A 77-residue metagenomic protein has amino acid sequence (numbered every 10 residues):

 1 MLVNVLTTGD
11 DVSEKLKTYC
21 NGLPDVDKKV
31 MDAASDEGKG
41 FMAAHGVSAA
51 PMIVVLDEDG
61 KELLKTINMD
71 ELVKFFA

Functional and structural regions predicted by a protein language model:
M1-P24: Local sequence-structure signature of Cys/Sec-based thiol-disulfide redox active-site neighborhoods
N4-T8, D25-G38: Thiol-based oxidoreductase modules, predominantly thioredoxin-like and allied folds used for disulfide exchange
D11-V12, E37, E62, L72: Flexible, glycine-rich phosphate/dinucleotide-binding loops and adjacent beta-alpha linkers at cofactor/substrate
E14-T18, G40, I67: Generic recognition of short, well-ordered alpha-helical segments
G38-H45: N-terminal beta-loop-helix "entrance" segment that forms/cooperates in small-molecule cofactor or anionic ligand
H45-V55: Structural micro-motif
V55-A77: Non-catalytic, surface beta->alpha helical segment in thiol-disulfide oxidoreductase systems
